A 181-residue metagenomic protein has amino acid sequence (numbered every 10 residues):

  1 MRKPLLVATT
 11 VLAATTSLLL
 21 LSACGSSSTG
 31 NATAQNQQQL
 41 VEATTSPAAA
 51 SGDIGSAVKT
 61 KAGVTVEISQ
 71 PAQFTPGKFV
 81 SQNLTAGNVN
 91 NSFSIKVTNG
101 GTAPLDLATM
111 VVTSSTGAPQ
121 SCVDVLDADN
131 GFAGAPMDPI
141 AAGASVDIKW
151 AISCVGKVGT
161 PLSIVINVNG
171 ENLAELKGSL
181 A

Functional and structural regions predicted by a protein language model:
M1-L12: Bacterial N-terminal signal peptides that target proteins for export
L19-A23: C-terminal motif of bacterial Sec signal peptides marking the signal peptidase cleavage site
G25-S28: Bacterial signal peptide processing site
G30-G52: Low-complexity, Pro/Thr/Ser/Glu-rich flexible segments characteristic of extracytoplasmic/periplasmic regions
P76-N91, P139-A141: Short, solvent-exposed beta-strand/turn "edge" segments of beta-rich domains on protein surfaces
N91-G101: Short, well-ordered beta-strand segments enriched in hydrophobic/aromatic residues
G100-V146, L180: The feature marks short-to-medium sequence segments in extracytoplasmic or secretory-pathway proteins
A141-A181: Surface-exposed edge beta-strand/loop patches
